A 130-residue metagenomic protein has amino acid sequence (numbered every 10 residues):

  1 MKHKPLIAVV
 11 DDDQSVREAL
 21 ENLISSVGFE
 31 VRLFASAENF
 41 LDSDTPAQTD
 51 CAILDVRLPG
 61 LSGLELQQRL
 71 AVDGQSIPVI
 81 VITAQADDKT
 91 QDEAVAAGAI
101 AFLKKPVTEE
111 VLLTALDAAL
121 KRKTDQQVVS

Functional and structural regions predicted by a protein language model:
Q14-R32: Two-component/phosphorelay signaling modules centered on CheY-like receiver
R17, P59, D87: The feature encodes the CheY-like receiver
L33-C51: Acidic, metal-coordinating helix/loop segments flanking the phosphotransfer/catalytic sites of two-component signaling
A35-S36, S62-E65: Acidic catalytic/metal-coordinating carboxylates
D42, L64-Q75: Short amphipathic alpha-helix used as the core "switch/output" element in two-component signaling
E65, A86-A101: Alpha4 helix (beta4-alpha4-beta5 surface) of REC/receiver domains from two-component response regulators
K89, V107-D117: C-terminal output helix
